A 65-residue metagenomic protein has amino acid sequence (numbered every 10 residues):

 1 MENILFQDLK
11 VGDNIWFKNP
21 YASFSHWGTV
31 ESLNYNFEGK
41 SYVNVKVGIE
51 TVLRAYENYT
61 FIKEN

Functional and structural regions predicted by a protein language model:
M1-V11: Mixed-charge, Lys/Arg-rich low-complexity intrinsically disordered regions
F24-Y35: Short beta-strand-centered aromatic/proline hotspots
F37-E38, R54: Short solvent-exposed loop/turn micro-motifs enriched in small/polar/acidic residues
G39-N44: Short aromatic-glycine-enriched beta-strand elements
G48-N65: Intrinsically disordered, low-complexity, charged/polar segments
